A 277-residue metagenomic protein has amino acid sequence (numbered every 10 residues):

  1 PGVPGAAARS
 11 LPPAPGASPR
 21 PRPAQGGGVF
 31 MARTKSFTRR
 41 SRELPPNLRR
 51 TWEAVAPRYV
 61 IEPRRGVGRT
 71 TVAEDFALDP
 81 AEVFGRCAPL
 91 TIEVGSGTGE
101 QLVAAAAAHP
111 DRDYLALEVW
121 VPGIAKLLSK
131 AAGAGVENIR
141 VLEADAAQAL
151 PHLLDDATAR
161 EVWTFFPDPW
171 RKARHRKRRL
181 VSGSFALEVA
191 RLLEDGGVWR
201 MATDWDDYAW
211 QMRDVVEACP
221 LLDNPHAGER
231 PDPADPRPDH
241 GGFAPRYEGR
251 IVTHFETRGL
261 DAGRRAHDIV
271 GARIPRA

Functional and structural regions predicted by a protein language model:
P1-G26: Compositionally biased, low-complexity flexible segments
G28-I92, E100-H109: S-adenosyl-L-methionine
P89-Q148: SAM cofactor-binding core of SAM-dependent methyltransferases, primarily the Rossmann-like beta-alpha-beta module
P151-E161: A short acidic, Gly/Pro-enriched loop at the edge of an enzyme's catalytic core that lines a small-molecule cofactor
A159-R179: A short SAM/SAH-binding and catalytic strip from SAM-dependent methyltransferases
V181-D195: A short glycine-rich, Lys/Arg-flanked "PGG" loop and its adjoining helix->strand segment in the class I
D195-T203: Conserved beta-strand signature within the Rossmann-like core of class I S-adenosyl-L-methionine
D214, A218-A277: Class I S-adenosyl-L-methionine
